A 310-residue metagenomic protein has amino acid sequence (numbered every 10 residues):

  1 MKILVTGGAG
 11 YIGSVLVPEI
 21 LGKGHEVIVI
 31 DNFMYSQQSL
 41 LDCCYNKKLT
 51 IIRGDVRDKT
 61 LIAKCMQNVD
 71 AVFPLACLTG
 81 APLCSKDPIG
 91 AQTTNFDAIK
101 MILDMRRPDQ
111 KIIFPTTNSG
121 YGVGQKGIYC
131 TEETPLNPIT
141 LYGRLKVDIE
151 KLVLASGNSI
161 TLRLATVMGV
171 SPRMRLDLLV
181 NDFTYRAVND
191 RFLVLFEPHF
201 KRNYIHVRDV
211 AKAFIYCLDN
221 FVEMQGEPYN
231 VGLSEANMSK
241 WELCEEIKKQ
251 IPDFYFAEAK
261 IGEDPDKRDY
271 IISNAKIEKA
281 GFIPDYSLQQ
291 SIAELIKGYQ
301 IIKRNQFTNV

Functional and structural regions predicted by a protein language model:
M1-A71: N-terminal Rossmann/SDR dinucleotide-binding element
T6, I30, V72-L75, I112-N118 (+1 more regions): SDR active-site strand-loop-helix element
S39-L41, P82-I89, V123-G127, P172-R173: Conserved catalytic-core motifs of eukaryotic protein kinase domains, centered on the activation segment
V56-T94: NAD(P)H-binding glycine-rich loop region in Rossmannoid oxidoreductase-like domains and their noncatalytic homologs
R57, D87-M101, L136, T140 (+1 more regions): Glycine-rich NAD(P)-binding loop of the Rossmann-fold in SDR/ketoreductase-type enzymes
P74, K100-I139: Conserved Rossmann-fold NAD(P)-dependent oxidoreductase catalytic core, especially the SDR/UDP-sugar
K126, I139, V147, K151-R202 (+2 more regions): NAD(P)-dependent short-chain dehydrogenase/reductase
D190-R191, L195-V310: C-terminal substrate-binding subdomain of Rossmann-fold SDR/epimerase-dehydratase oxidoreductases
